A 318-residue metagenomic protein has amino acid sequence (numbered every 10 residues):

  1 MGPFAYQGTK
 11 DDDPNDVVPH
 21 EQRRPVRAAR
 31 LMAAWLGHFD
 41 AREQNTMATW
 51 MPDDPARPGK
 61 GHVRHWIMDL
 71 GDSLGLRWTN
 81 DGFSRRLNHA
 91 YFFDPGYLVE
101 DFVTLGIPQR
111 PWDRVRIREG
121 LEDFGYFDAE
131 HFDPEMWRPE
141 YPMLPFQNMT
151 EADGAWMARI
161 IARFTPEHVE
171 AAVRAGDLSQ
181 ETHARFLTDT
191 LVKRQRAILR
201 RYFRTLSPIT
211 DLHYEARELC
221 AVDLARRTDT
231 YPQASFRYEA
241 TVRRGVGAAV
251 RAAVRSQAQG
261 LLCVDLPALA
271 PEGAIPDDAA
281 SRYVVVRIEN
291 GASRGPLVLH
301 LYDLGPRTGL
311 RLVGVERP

Functional and structural regions predicted by a protein language model:
M1-H38, W50-H62, W66-I67, R77-T79: ATP-dependent phospho-/nucleotidyl transfer catalytic cores
R30, R42, R194-Q195: Basic side chains
H38-A41, E218: Conserved long hydrophobic alpha-helices within structured protein cores
A41-A48: Hydrophobic residue at the +6 position relative to the catalytic HRD Asp in the kinase catalytic loop
N45, R64, E239: Conserved beta-strand and immediately adjacent loop positions that scaffold enzyme active sites
D53-C220, L224-T228: C-terminal catalytic region of ATP-dependent kinase domains
L144, A152-P318: Regulatory N- and C-terminal appendages and interdomain linkers associated with kinase/kinase-like NTP transferase
